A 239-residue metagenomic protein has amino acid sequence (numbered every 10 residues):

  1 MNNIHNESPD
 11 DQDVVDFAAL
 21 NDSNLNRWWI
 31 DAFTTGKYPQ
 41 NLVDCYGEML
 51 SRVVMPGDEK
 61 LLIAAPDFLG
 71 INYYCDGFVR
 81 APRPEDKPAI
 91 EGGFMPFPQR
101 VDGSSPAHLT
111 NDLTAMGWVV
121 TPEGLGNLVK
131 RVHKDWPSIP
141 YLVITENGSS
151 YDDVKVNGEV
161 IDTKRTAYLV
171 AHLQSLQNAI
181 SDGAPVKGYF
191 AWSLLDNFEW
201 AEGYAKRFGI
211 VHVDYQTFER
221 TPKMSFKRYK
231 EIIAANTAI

Functional and structural regions predicted by a protein language model:
M1-I239: Active-site region of glycoside hydrolase catalytic domains
